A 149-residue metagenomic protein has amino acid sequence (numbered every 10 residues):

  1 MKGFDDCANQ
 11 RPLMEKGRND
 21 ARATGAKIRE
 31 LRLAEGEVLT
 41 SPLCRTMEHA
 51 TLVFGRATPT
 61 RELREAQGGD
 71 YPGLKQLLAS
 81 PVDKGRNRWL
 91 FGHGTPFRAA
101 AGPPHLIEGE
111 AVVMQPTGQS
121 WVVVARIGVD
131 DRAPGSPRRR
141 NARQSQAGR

Functional and structural regions predicted by a protein language model:
M1-E62, G69-P72, P103-V122, R126-P134 (+2 more regions): Active-site-proximal alpha-helix that buttresses catalytic centers in soluble enzyme cores
L39-T40, R86-G92, P96: Beta-strand elements within well-structured catalytic alpha/beta cores of enzymes that handle phosphate/sulfate esters
P72-P81: A short, acidic, amphipathic alpha-helical segment used as a generic capping/interface helix at domain edges
P81-R86, P116-G118: A short, structured loop/turn motif at beta-sheet edges
A99: Short active-site loop/helix that positions an aromatic residue
